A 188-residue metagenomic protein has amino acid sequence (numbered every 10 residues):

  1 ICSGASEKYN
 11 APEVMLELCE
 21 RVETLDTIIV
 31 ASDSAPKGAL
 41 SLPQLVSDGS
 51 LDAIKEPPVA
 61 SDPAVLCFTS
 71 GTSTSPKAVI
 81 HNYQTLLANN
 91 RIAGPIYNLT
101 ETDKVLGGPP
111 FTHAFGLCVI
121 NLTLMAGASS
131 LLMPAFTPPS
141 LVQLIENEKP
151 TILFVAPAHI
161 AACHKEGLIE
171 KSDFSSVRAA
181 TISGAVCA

Functional and structural regions predicted by a protein language model:
C2-A60, E166-G167: ANL superfamily adenylate-forming
C2-E17, A35, P109, F136 (+1 more regions): Adenylate-forming
V22-T27, A128, S175-R178: A short helix->loop->beta-strand "cap" motif at the edges of active sites that frequently abuts
A35-P36, L40, Q44-F68, T74-S75 (+2 more regions): Conserved pre-ATP/AMP-binding loop-to-beta segment of ANL
P63, T69-T72, V105, F111 (+3 more regions): Conserved S/T- and glycine-rich ATP-binding loop of Class I adenylate-forming
T72, G127, G184: Conserved G/P- and acidic residue-centered "switch" motifs that form tight phosphate/ATP-binding loops in soluble
L87-K104, F111-I152, K165-L168: Conserved AMP-binding/adenylation subdomain of ANL enzymes
